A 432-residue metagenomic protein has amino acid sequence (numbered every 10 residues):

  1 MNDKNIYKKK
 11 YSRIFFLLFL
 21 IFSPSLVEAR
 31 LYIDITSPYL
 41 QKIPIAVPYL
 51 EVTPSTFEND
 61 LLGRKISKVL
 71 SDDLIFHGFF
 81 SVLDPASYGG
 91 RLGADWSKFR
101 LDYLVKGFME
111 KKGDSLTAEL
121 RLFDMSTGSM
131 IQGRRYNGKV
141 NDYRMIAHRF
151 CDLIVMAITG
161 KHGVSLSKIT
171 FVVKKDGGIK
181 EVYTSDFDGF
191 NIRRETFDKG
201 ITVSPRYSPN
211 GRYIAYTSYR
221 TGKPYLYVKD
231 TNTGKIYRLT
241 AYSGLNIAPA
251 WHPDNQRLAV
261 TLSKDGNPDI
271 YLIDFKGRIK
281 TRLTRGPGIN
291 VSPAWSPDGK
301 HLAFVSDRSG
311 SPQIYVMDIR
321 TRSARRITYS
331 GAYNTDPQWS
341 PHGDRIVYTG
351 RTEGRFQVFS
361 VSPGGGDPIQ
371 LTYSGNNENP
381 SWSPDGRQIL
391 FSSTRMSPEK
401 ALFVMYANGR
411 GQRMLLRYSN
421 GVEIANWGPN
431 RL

Functional and structural regions predicted by a protein language model:
S23-P24: N-terminal signal peptide c-region/cleavage motif recognized by signal peptidases
L31, G89-L153: Amphipathic beta-strand/beta-sheet edge segments enriched in Tyr/Trp
D34-F99, V105, M109: Short beta-strand->alpha-helix linker/helix-N-cap micro-motif that forms a surface specificity/interaction loop
S115-T117, G177-Y183, K223-Y227, N267-Y271 (+3 more regions): Structural motif
I169, G211-I214, N255-A259, G299-A303 (+2 more regions): Hydrophobic beta-strand positions that form the internal "hydrophobic ladder" of WD40/Gbeta-like beta-propeller blades
D186-V203, K229-I247, I273-V291, M317-Y333 (+2 more regions): Multi-bladed beta-propeller domains
